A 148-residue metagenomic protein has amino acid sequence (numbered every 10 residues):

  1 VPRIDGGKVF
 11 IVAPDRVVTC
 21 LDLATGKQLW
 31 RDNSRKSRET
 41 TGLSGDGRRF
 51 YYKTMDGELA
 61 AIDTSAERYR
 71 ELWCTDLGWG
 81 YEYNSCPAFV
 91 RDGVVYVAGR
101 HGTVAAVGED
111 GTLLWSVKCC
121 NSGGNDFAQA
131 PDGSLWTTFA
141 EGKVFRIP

Functional and structural regions predicted by a protein language model:
V1-V18, D32-A60, W79-V104, N121-F145: Repeat-blade elements of multi-bladed beta-propeller folds
P14, L23, L29-W30, E109-W115 (+1 more regions): A short, hydrophobic/aromatic-rich structural module that often spans a beta strand with its adjoining loop
T19-L21, K27, T41, G57 (+4 more regions): Intrinsic-disorder/low-complexity peptide segments enriched for small residues
D22-G26, T64-E67, G108-T112, P148: Short loop/turn segments that connect beta-strands within beta-propeller blades
K27-S34, E67-W79, T112-C119: Aromatic (tryptophan-biased) beta-strands that constitute blades/sheets of beta-rich domains
